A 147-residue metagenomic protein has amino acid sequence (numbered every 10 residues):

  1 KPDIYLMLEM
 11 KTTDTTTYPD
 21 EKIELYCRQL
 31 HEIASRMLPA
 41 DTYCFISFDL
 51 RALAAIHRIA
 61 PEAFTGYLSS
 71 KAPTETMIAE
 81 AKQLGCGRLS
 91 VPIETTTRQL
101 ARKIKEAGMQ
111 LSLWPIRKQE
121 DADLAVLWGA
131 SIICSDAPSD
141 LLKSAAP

Functional and structural regions predicted by a protein language model:
K1-P147: Short loop-to-alpha-helix "cap/lid" segments that border enzyme active sites across diverse enzyme classes
